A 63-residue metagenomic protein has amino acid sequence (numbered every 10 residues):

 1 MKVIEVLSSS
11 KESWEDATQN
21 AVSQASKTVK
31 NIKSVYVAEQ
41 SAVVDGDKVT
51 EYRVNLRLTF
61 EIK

Functional and structural regions predicted by a protein language model:
M1-S34: Short, well-ordered alpha-helical segments
E5, Y36, N55-R57: Soluble periplasmic/extracytoplasmic beta-strand elements of cell-envelope proteins
Q40-K63: A cross-kingdom feature marking charged/low-complexity
